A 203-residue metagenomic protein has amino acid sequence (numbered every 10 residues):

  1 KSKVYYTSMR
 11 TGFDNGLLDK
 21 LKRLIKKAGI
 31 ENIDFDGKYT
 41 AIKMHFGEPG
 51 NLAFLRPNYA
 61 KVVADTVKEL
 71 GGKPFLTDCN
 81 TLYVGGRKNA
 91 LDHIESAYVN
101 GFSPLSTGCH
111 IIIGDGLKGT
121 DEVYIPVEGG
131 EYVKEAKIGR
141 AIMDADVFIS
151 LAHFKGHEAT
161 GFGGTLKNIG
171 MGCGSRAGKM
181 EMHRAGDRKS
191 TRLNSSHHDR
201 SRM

Functional and structural regions predicted by a protein language model:
K1-S196, R202: N-terminal and secondary-structure boundary signal
